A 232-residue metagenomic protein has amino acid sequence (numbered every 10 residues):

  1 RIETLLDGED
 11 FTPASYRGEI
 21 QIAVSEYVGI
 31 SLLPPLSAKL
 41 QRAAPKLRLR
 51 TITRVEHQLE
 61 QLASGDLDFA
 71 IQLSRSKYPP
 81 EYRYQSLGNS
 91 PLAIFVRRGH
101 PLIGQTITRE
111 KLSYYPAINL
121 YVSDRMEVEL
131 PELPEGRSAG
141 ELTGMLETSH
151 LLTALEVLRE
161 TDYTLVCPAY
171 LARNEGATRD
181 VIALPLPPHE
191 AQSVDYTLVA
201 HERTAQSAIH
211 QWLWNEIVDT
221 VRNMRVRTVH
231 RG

Functional and structural regions predicted by a protein language model:
R1-Q21, I30, R42, P80-Y84 (+1 more regions): Short helix-loop hinge/linker segments at domain boundaries
P13-A14, E81-Y121, A200, H210-Q211: Flexible hinge/capping segments at coil-to-helix
S15-K77: Central regulatory/effector-binding core of bacterial HTH transcription factors
L32, I182-R227: A late-sequence structural motif
L47-R54, L73, L120, G140-H150: Short beta-strand-to-loop elements that line the ligand-binding cleft of bilobed periplasmic-binding protein-like
E56-L67, G136-R137, H150-D162: Short helices/loops that flank or line small-molecule/ion binding pockets
L73, L102-G104, R109, Y114-A139 (+3 more regions): Secondary-structure junction motif
P79-Q85, S90, L152-E202: Beta-alpha-beta core module
